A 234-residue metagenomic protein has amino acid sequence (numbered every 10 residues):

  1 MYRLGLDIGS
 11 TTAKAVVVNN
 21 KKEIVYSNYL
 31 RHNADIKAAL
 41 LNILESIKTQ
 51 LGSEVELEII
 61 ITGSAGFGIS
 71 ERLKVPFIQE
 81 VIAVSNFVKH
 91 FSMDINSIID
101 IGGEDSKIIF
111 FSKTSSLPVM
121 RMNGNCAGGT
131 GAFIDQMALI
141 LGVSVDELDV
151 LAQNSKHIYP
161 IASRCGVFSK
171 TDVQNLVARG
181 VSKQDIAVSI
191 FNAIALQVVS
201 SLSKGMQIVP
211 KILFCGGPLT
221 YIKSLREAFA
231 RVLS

Functional and structural regions predicted by a protein language model:
M1-K21, I95-S115, H157: Gly/Thr-rich phosphate-binding beta-strand-loop-beta motif of the actin/hexokinase/Hsp70
G5-A38, N42, L117-N125: Short glycine-rich, Thr/Ser-proximal phosphate-binding strand/loop in the N-terminal lobe of ATP-dependent enzymes
Y29-H32, Q50-I82, I109, S115-P118: Short beta-strand-loop/turn "lid" adjacent to the catalytic site in phosphate-handling enzymes
I36, S116-H157: Glycine-rich phosphate-binding loop plus the immediately following alpha-helix
I43-L57, V198-P210: Phosphate/pyrophosphate-binding loops at sites that engage ATP/ADP/AMP, CoA/4′-phosphopantetheine, polyphosphate
A65, S203-V232: Glycine-rich phosphate-binding loops at beta-strand->alpha-helix junctions
F77-V81, A228-S234: Conserved phosphate-binding/catalytic loops in two-lobed NTP-binding clefts
S169-L202: Adenine-nucleotide phosphate-binding core of ATP-dependent small-molecule kinases
